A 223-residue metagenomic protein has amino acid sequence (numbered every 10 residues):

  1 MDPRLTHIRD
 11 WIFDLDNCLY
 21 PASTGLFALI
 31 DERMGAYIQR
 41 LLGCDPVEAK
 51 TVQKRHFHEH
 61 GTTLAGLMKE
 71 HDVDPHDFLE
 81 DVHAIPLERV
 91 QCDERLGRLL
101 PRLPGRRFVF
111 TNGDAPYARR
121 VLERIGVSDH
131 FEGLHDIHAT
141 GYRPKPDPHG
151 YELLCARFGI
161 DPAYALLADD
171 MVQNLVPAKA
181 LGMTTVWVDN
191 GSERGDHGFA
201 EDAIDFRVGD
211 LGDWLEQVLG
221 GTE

Functional and structural regions predicted by a protein language model:
M1-R9, G97, P101, D114-A115 (+1 more regions): Asp-based, Mg2+/Mn2+-dependent phosphohydrolase catalytic module
P3-F13, C18-G97, P101, P116: N-terminal helical cap/lid subdomain that shapes the substrate entry/recognition surface in HAD-like hydrolases
N17, V109-N112, D169: Conserved residues at beta->alpha junctions
P21, V109-T111, W187: Hydrophobic residues in well-ordered beta-strands that form the structural core
C44, V73, G105, I160 (+1 more regions): Short glycine/serine/threonine/alanine-rich loop segments
C92, F110, R143: Residue-level marker of regulatory loop/turn positions in helix-turn-helix DNA-binding domains and in histidine
L100-F108: Internal catalytic-core helix/loop-beta-alpha segment that presents or stabilizes conserved functional determinants
